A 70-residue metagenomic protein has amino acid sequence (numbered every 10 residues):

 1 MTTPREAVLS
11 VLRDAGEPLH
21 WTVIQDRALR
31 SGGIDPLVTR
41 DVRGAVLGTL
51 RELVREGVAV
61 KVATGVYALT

Functional and structural regions predicted by a protein language model:
M1, E17-T22, T39-R43, V60: Alpha-helix N-cap/helix-initiation sites
M1-H20, R51: Positively charged, polyanion-binding regions of nucleic-acid-associated proteins
V23-R27: A short acidic, leucine-rich amphipathic alpha-helix
L29-T49: Short, positively charged loop/turn segments that connect secondary-structure elements
V54-V62: A short, conserved structural fragment
T64-T70: Short, cationic-aromatic polyanion-contact patches
